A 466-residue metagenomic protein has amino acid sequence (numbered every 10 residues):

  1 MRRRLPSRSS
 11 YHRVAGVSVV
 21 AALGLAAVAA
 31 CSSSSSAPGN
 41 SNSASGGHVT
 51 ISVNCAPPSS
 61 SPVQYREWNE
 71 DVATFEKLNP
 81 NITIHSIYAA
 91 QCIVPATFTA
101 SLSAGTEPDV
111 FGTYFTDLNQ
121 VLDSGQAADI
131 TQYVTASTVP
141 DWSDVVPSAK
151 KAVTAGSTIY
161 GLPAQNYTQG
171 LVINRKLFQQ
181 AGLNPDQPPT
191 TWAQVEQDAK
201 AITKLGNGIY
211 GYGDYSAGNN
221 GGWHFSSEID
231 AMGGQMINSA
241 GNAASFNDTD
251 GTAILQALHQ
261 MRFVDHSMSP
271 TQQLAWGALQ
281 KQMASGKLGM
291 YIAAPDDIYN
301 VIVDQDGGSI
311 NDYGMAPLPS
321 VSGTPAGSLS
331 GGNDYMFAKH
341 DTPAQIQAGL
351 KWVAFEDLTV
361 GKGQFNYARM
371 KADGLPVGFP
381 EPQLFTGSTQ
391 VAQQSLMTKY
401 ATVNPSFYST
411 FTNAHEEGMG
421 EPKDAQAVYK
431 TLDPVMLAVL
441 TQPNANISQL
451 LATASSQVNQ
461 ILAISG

Functional and structural regions predicted by a protein language model:
R2-Q120, T138-V139, Q272, A344 (+1 more regions): Conserved N-terminal structural module of periplasmic/extracytoplasmic solute-binding proteins
R2-R3, Q179, P185, A392 (+1 more regions): Conserved C-terminal helix/tail region of periplasmic/extracytoplasmic solute-binding proteins
E76, H224-S227, A231, Q256-K351: Extracytoplasmic/periplasmic substrate-binding proteins
F115-T168, H224, E228-A231, G314-A316: Hinge/lid segment of periplasmic solute-binding proteins
T131-V145, P188-T190, G211-D214, G234-I254 (+4 more regions): Short, solvent-exposed loop/beta-turn-alpha elements that line the ligand-binding surface or hinge of extracytoplasmic
A155-A164, Q169, Q179, A193-A244 (+2 more regions): Extracytoplasmic/periplasmic solute-binding protein
D198-K200, A240-Q272: Glycine-centered hinge/linker elements that transmit conformational signals in sensory and ligand-binding systems
D297-S309, G323-L329, Y335-K430: C-terminal lobe and pocket-closing loops of periplasmic/extracytoplasmic Venus-flytrap solute-binding proteins
